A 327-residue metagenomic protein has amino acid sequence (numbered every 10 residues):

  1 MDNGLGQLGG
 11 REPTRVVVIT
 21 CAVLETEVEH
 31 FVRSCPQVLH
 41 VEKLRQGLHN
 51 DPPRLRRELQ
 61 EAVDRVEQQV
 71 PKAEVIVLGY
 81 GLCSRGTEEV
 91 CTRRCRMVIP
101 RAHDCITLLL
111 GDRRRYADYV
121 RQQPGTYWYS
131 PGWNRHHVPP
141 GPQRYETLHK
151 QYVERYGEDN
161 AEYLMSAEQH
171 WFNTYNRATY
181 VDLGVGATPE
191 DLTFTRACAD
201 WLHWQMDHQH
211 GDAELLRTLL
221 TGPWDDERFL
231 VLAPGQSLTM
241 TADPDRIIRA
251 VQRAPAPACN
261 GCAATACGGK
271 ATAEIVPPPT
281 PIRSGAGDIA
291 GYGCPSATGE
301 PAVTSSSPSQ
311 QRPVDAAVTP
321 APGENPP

Functional and structural regions predicted by a protein language model:
D2-C35: N-terminal basic/disordered segments at the start of proteins
I19-T26, L48-H49, I76-E88, H103-D104 (+3 more regions): Gly/Ser/Thr-rich loops at beta-strand to alpha-helix junctions that form or flank small-molecule/cofactor-binding
V38-P52, H208-D212: A short beta-strand-loop structural module common to alpha/beta enzyme folds
P52-V66: Glycine-rich, highly charged phosphate/nucleotide-binding loops
A62-Y116: N-terminal glycine-rich phosphate/adenylate-binding segment common to multiple enzyme folds
C95-Q143: Long, charge-dense
T126-C198: Active-site rim beta-loop-alpha module in soluble metabolic enzymes
T193-T304, P308, P327: C-terminal accessory domains and tails appended to enzymatic cores
